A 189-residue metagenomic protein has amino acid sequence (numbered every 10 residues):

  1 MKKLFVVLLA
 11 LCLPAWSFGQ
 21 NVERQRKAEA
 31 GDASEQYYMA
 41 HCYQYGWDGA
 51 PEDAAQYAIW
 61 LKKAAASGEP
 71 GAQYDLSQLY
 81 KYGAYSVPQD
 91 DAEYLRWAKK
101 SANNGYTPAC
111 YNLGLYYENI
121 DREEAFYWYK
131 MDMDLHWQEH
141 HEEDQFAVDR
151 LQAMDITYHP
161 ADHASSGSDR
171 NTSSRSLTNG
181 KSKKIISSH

Functional and structural regions predicted by a protein language model:
L4-L13: Sec-dependent N-terminal signal peptides
F18-N21, A50-W60, V87-W97, I120-W128: Structural signature of tandem alpha-helical TPR/SEL1-like repeats, specifically the intra-repeat loop/turn
G19-G46: N-terminal segments that cap or nucleate solenoid repeat domains
A30-D32, Y45-W47, A66-E69, G83-A84 (+3 more regions): Short helix-capping/linker turns of helical repeat alpha-solenoids
Y37-Y38, Y74-D75, P108-N112, E142-D149: Alpha-solenoid helical repeat scaffolds
A40-Y45, D75-G83, N112-N119, D132 (+1 more regions): Hydrophobic face of amphipathic alpha-helices that form TPR/SEL1-like repeat modules and related alpha-solenoid
I59-K62, A66-A92, R96-K100: Alpha-helical adaptor scaffolds
M133-H189: Terminal, low-structured helical/coil segments at or just beyond the last alpha-helical repeat
